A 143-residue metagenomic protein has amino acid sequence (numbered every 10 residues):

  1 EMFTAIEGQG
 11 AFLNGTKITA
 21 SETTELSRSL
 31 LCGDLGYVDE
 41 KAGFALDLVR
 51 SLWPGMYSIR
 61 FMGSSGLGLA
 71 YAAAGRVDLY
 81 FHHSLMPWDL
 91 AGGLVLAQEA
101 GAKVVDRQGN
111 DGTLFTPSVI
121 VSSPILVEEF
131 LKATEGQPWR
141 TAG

Functional and structural regions predicted by a protein language model:
E1-L69, T116-G143: Acidic beta-strand-loop-alpha-helix segment within the catalytic core of divalent metal-dependent phosphate-processing
L35, H83-L85, R107-N110: Short secondary-structure boundary segments
G63, R76-P87: Active-site neighborhoods of divalent-metal-dependent phosphate/nucleic-acid chemistry enzymes
S65-G66, M86-L90, D111-T116: Small/polar glycine-rich anion-binding or flexible loop at a beta-alpha turn
A70-A73, A91-E99: Hydrophobic residues within well-ordered alpha-helices
A74-L79, G101-K103: Alpha-to-beta junction loops
L79, Q98, S123-P124: Short, hinge-like loop/turn segments at secondary-structure boundaries
G101-S118: Acidic, metal-binding active-site segment of PIN/NYN-like and related structure-specific nucleases
